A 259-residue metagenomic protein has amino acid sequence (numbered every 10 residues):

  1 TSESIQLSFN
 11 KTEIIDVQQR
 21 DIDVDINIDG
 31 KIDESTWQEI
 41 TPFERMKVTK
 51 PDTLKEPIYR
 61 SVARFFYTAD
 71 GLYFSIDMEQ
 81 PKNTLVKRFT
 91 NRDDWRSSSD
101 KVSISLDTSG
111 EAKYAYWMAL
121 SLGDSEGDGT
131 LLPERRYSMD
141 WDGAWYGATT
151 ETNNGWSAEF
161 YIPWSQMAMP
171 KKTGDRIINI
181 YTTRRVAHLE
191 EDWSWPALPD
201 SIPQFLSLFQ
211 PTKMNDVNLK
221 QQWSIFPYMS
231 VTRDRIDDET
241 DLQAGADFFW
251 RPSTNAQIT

Functional and structural regions predicted by a protein language model:
T1-T259: Structural preference for beta-rich elements and adjacent junctions enriched in aromatics
